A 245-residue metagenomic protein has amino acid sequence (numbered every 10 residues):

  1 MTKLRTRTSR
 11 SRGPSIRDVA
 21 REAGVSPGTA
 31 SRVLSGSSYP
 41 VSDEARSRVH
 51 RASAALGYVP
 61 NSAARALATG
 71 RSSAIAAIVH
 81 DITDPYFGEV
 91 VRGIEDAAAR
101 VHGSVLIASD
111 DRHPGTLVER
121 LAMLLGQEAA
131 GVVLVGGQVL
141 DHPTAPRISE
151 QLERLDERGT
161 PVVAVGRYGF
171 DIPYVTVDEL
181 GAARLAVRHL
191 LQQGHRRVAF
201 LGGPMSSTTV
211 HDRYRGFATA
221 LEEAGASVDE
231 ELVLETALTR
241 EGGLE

Functional and structural regions predicted by a protein language model:
M1-G70: N-terminal helix-turn-helix DNA-binding module of bacterial transcription factors
M1-T8, A55, D96-V101, E128 (+1 more regions): Bacterial carbohydrate/catabolite-sensing allosteric modules
G13, P60-N61, P114-V118, A145-S149 (+1 more regions): Structural motif corresponding to alpha-helix initiation and N-cap regions
E22, P27-S31, T69-I82, H189 (+1 more regions): Short beta-strand segments enriched in small/hydrophobic residues
T29-V33, I107-A108, V133-G136, A164-R167 (+1 more regions): Short beta-strands and strand-loop turn motifs
L34-S38, I82-T83, R112, V139 (+2 more regions): Short, glycine/serine-rich, charged loops/turns that create anion-binding and catalytic segments at active sites
D43-S47, L56-L134, Q138, H211 (+2 more regions): Amphipathic helical "hinge" segments at domain boundaries
G137-R147: Short, flexible/disordered intra-domain loops and linkers
